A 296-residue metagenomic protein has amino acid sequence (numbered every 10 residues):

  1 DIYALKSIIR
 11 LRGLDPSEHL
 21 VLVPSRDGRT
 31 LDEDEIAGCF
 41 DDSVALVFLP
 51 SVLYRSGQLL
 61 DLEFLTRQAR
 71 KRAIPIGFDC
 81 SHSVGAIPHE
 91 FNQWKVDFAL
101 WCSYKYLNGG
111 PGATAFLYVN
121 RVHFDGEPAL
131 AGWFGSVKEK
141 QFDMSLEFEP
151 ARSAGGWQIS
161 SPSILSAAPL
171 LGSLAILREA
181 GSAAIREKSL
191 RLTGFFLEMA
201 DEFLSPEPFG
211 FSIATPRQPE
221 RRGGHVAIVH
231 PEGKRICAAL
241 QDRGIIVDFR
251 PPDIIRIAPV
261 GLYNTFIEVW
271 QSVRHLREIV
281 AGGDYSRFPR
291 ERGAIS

Functional and structural regions predicted by a protein language model:
D1-L14, E33-D34, L53: Substrate-binding/gating loop at the entrance of the active-site cleft, primarily in PLP-dependent aminotransferase-like
P16-S81, G85, Y106: Active-site phosphate-binding strand-loop segment of PLP-dependent enzymes
G38, A239-S296: PLP-dependent enzyme catalytic core of the Aspartate aminotransferase-like
S43, W94-F98, I245: Glycine-enriched alpha-helix->loop->beta-strand junction motifs that scaffold or abut catalytic
A73-I74, C80, V84, E90-N108 (+1 more regions): Conserved active-site segment immediately N-terminal to the catalytic lysine that forms the internal aldimine
N108-G112, Y118-K188, G194, R287 (+1 more regions): Active-site C-terminal subdomain of aminotransferase-like
A154-Q158, L177-V229: Conserved small-domain helix->loop->beta segment predominantly found in fold-type I
